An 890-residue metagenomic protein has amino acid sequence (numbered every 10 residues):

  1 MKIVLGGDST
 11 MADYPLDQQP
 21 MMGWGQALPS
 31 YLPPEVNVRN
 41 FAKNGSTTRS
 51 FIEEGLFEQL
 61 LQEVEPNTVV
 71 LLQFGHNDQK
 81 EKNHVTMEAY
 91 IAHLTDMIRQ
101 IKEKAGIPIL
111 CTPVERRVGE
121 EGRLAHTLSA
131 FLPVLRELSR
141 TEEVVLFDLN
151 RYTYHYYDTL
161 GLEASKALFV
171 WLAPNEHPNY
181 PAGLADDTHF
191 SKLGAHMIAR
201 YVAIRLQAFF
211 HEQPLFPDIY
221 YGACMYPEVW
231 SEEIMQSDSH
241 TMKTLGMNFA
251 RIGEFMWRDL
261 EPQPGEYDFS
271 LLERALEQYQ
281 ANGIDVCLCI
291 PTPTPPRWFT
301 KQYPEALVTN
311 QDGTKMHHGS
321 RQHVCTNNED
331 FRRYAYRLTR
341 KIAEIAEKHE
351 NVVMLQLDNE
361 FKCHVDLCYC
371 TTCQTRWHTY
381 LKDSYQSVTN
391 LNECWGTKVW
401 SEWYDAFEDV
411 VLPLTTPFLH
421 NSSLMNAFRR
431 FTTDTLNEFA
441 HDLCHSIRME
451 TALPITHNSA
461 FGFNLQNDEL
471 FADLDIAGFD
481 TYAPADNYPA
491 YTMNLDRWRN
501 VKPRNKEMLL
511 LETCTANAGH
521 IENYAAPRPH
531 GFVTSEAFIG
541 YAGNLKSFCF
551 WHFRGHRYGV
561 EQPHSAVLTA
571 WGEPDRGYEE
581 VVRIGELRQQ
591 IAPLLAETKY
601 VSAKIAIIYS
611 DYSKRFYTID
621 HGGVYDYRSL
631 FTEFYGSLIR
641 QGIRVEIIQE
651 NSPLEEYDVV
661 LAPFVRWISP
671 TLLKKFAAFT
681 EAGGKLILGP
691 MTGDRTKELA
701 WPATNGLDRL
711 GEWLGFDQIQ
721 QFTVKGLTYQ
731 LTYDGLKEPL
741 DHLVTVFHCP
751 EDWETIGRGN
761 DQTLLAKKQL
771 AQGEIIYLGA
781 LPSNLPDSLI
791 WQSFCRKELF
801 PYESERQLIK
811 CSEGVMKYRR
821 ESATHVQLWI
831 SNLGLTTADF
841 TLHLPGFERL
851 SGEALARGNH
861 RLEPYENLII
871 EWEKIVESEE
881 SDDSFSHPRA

Functional and structural regions predicted by a protein language model:
M1-N44, E58-T68: Serine-esterase "nucleophile elbow" of acetyl-processing enzymes
T48, E53, F57-E58, Y625-T704 (+1 more regions): Helical hinge/lid and interdomain linker segments adjacent to catalytic or ligand-binding clefts that mediate domain
L56-H196, R200-Q207: Alpha-helical cap/lid subdomain in secreted, periplasmic, or secretory-pathway luminal O-acyl-processing enzymes
S165-N179, F216, G253-E254, L260-G265 (+4 more regions): Aromatic- and acidic-residue-enriched carbohydrate-binding clefts of CAZyme catalytic domains
S237-K243, R251-T314, L443-E450: Aromatic-lined substrate-binding rim segments of carbohydrate-active enzymes
M316-I476, A490-Y491, R497: Polysaccharide-binding and catalytic clefts of secreted carbohydrate-active enzymes
T456-E633, Q720-K725, Y729-Y733, L743 (+3 more regions): Hydrophobic targeting/anchoring helices
F664-A890: A conserved amphipathic helix/loop scaffold that creates a polar/acidic microenvironment used either to coordinate
